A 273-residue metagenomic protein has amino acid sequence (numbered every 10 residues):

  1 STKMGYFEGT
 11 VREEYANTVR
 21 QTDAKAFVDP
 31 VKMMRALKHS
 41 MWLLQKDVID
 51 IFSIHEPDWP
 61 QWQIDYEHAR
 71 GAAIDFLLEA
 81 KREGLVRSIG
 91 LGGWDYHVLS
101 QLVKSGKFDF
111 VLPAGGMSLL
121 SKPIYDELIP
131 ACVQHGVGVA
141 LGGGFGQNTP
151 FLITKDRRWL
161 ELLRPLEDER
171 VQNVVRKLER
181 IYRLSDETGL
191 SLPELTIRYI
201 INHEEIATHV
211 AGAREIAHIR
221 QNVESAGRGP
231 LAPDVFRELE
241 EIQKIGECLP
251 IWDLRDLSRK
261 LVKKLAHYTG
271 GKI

Functional and structural regions predicted by a protein language model:
S1, I51-S53, G90-G92: Outer-envelope exported proteins of Gram-negative bacteria
S1-E8: A short, structured active-site edge motif that brings together acidic residues
G9-F27, R158-E161: Surface-exposed, active-site-proximal loop segments in enzymatic domains
T18-M34, W62-Y66: Active-site mouth loops of central-metabolism enzymes
D29-L43, W94-Q101: Short, acidic/polar
H39-Q63: Active-site groove signature of glycoside hydrolases
P57-I251, L261-I273: Beta/alpha (TIM)-barrel catalytic core signal, keyed to glycine-rich beta->alpha loops juxtaposed to Asp/Glu that bind
D253-D256: Cysteine/selenocysteine-centered motifs that mediate thiol-based redox chemistry or coordinate metal-sulfur cofactors
